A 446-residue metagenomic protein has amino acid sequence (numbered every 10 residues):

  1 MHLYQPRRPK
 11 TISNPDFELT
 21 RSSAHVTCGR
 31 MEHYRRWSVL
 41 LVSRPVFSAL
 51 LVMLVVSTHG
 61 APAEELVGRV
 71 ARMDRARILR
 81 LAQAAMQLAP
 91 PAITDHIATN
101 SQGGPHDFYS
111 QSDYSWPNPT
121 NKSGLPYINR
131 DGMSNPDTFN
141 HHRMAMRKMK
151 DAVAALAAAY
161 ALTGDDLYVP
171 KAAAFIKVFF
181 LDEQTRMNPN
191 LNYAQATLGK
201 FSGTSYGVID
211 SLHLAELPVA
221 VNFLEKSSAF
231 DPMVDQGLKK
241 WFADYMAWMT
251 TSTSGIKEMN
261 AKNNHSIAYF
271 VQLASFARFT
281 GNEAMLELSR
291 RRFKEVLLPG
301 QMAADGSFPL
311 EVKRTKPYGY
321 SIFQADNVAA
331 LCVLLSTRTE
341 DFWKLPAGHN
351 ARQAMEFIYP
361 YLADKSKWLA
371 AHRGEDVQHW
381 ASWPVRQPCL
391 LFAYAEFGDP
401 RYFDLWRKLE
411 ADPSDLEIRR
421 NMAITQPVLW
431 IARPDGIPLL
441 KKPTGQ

Functional and structural regions predicted by a protein language model:
H2-Y4, N14-D16, H33-Y34: Intrinsic-disorder-associated, low-complexity terminal segments enriched in Asp/Asn/His/Tyr and depleted of Lys/Arg
H25-R30: Short, positively charged and aromatic/hydrophobic N-terminal segments
M31-F47: Bacterial N-terminal signal peptides that target proteins for export
P45-S57: Bacterial N-terminal signal peptides
G60-E258, I267, K294, L334-Q446: Extracellular glycan-targeting catalytic surfaces
S275-S366: Long, repeat-rich segments with strong aromatic
